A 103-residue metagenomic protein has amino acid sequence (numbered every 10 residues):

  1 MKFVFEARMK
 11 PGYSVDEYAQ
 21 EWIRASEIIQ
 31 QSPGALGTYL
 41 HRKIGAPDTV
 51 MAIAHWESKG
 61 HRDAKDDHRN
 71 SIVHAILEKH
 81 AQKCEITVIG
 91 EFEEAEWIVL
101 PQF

Functional and structural regions predicted by a protein language model:
K2-M9, T38-N70: Short, well-ordered beta-strand segments in beta-rich or mixed alpha/beta enzyme and ligand-binding folds
E6, F92-E94: Short amphipathic
R8-Q20: Short, surface-exposed ligand-recognition loops at beta-strand->loop->(often short) alpha-helix junctions that present
S14-V15, T49, V88-F92: Intrinsically disordered, low-complexity regions enriched in Ser/Pro/Gly/Gln/His and often acidic
R24-L36, H55-E91: An amphipathic, aromatic/His-enriched active-site/gating alpha helix that lines ligand/cofactor pockets
E94-F103: Short, low-order "capping/linker" segments at domain edges
